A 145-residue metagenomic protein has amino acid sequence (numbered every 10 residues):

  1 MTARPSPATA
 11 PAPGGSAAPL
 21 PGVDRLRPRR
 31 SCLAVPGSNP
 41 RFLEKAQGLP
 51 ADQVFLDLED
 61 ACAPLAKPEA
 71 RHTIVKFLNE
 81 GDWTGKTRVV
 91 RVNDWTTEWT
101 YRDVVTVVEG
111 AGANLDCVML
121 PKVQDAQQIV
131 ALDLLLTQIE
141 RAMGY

Functional and structural regions predicted by a protein language model:
R4-Y145: Conserved alpha/beta-domain cores
